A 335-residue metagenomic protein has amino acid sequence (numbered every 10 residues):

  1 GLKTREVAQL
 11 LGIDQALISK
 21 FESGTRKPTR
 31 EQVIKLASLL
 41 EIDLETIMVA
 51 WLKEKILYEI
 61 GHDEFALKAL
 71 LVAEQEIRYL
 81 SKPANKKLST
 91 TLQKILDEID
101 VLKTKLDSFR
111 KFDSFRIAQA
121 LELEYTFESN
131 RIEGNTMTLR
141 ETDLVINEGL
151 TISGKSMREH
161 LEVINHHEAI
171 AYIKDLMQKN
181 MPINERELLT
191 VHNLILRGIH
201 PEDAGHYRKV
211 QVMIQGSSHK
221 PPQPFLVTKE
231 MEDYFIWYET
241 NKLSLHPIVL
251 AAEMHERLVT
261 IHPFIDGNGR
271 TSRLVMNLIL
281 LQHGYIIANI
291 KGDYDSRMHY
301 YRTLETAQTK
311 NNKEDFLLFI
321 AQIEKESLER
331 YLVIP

Functional and structural regions predicted by a protein language model:
L2-K20: Short alpha-helical DNA-recognition segment
T4, V33, M276: Generic structural marker for isolated residues within well-ordered, non-membrane alpha-helices of soluble domains
S23: Short, conserved catalytic or interaction motifs in soluble domains
T29-T46: DNA major-groove recognition helix of helix-turn-helix/homeodomain DNA-binding modules
D43-L67: Short amphipathic recognition helices of helix-turn-helix/homeodomain-type DNA-binding modules
E54-D63, E74-P335: FIC/Doc superfamily catalytic core
